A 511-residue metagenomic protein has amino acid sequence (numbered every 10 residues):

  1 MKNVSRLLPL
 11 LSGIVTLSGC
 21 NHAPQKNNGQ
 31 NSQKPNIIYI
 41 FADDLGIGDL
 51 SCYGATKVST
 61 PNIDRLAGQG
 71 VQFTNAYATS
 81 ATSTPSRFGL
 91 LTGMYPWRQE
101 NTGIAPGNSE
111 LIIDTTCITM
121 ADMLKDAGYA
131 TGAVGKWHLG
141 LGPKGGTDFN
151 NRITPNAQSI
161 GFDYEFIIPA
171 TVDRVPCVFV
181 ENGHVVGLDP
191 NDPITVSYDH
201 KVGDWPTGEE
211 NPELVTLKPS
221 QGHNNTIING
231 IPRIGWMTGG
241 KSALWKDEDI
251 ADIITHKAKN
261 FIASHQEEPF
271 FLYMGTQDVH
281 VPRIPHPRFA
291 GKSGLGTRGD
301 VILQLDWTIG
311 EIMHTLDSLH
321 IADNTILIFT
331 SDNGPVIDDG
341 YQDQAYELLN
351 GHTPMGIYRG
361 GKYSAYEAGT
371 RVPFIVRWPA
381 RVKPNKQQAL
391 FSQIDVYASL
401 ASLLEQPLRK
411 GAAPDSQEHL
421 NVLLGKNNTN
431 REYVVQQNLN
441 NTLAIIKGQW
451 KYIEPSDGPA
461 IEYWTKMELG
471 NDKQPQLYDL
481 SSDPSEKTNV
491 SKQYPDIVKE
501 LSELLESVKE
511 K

Functional and structural regions predicted by a protein language model:
K2-V4, C20-Q476, P484-K511: Formylglycine-dependent sulfatase
L8-S18: Bacterial N-terminal signal peptides
